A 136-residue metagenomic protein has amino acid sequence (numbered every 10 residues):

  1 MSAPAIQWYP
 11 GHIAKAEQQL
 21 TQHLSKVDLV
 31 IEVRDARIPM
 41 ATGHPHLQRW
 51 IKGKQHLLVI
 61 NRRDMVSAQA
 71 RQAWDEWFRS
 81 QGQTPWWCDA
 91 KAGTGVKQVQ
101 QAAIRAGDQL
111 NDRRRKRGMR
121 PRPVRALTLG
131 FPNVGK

Functional and structural regions predicted by a protein language model:
M1-K52: N-terminal accessory targeting/assembly segments
Q7, N61-R62: Short, contiguous strand/loop micro-motifs
L57, R63-L129: Canonical P-loop GTPase G-domain recognition
P132-N133: The conserved Walker
K136: Conserved lysine of the Walker
